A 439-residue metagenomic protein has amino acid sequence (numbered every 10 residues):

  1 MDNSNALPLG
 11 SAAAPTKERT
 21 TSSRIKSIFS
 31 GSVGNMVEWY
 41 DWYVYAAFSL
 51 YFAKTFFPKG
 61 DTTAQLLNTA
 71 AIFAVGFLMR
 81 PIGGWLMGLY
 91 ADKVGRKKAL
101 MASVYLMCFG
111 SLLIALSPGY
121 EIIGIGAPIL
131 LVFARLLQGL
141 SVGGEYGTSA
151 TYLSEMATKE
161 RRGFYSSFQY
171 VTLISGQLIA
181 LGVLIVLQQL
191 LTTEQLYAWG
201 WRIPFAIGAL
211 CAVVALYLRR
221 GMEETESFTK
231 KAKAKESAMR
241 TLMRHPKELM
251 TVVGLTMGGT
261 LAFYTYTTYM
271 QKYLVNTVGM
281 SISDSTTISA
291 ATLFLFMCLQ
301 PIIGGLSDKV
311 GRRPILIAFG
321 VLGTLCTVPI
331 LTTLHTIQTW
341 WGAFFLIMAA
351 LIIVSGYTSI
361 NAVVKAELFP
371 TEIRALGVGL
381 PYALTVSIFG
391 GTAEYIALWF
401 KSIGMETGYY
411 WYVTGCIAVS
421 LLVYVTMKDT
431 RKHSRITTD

Functional and structural regions predicted by a protein language model:
Y45-A46, P246-F296, F389-E394: Extracytoplasmic gate region of multi-pass secondary transporters
S49-I82: Extracellular/periplasmic helix-loop-helix junction of adjacent transmembrane segments in MFS-like secondary
P58, Y105-G124, V321-I337: C-terminal ends and interior cores of transmembrane alpha-helices in multi-pass membrane transporters/permeases
G84-G95, Q300-G311: Helix-to-loop junctions at the C-terminal end of transmembrane segments in multipass secondary transporters
K93-Y105, K309-G320: Cytoplasmic membrane-interface "Motif A"-like loop-to-helix N-cap segments of 12-TM Major Facilitator Superfamily
F164-Q188, L380-A393: Glycine-rich segments within core transmembrane alpha-helices of 12-TM secondary carriers
A215-M222, V364, G415-D439: Multi-pass alpha-helical transporter architecture, strongest for 12-TM Major Facilitator/SLC carriers used
R313-I360: C-terminal transmembrane helical hairpin of 12-TM major facilitator-type secondary transporters
